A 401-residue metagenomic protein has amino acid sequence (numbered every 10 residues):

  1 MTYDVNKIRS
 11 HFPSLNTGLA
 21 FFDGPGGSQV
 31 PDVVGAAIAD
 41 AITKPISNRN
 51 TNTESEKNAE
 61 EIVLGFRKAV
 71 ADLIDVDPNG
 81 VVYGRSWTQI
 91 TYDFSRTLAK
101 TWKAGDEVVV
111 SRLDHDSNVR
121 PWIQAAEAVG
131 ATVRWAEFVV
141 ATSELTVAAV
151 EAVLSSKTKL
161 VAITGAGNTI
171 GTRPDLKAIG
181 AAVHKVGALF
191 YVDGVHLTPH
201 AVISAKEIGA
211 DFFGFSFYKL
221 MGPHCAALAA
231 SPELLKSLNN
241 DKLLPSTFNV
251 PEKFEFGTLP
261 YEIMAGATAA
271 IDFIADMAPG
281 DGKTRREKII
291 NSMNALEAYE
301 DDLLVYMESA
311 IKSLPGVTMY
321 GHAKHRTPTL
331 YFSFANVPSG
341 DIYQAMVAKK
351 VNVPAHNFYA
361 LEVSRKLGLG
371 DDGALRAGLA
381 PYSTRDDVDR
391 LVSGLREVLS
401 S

Functional and structural regions predicted by a protein language model:
M1-S401: Pyridoxal 5′-phosphate
